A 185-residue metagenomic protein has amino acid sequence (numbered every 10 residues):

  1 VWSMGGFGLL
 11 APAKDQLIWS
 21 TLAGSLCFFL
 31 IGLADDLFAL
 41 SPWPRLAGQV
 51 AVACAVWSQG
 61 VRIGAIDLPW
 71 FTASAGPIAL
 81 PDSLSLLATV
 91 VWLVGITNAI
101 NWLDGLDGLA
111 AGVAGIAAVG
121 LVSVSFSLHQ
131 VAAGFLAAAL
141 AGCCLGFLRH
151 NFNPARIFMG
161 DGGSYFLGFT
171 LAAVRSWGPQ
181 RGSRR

Functional and structural regions predicted by a protein language model:
V1-R185: "…together with the soluble PPM/PP2C metallo-phosphatase catalytic core" -> "…together with the soluble PPM/PP2C
